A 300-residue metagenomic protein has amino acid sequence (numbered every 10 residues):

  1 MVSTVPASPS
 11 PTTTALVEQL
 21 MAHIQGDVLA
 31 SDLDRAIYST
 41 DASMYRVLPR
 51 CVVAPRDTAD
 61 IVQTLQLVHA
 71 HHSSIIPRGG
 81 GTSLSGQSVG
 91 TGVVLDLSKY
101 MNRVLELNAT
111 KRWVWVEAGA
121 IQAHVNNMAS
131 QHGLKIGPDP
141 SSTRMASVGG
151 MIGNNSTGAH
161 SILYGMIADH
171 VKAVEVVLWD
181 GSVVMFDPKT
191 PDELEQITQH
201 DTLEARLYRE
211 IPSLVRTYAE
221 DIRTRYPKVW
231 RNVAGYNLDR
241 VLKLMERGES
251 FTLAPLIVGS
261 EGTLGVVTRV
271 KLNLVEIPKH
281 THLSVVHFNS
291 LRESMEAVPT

Functional and structural regions predicted by a protein language model:
M1-A70, G80-V114, S141, T263-T281: N-terminal flexible segment immediately upstream of the FAD-binding catalytic core in FAD-dependent oxidoreductases
H72-S73, G133: Cytochrome P450 catalytic domain signature, combining two hallmark sequence patches
R103-L107, V116-V298: FAD-binding subdomain of flavoenzyme oxidoreductases
